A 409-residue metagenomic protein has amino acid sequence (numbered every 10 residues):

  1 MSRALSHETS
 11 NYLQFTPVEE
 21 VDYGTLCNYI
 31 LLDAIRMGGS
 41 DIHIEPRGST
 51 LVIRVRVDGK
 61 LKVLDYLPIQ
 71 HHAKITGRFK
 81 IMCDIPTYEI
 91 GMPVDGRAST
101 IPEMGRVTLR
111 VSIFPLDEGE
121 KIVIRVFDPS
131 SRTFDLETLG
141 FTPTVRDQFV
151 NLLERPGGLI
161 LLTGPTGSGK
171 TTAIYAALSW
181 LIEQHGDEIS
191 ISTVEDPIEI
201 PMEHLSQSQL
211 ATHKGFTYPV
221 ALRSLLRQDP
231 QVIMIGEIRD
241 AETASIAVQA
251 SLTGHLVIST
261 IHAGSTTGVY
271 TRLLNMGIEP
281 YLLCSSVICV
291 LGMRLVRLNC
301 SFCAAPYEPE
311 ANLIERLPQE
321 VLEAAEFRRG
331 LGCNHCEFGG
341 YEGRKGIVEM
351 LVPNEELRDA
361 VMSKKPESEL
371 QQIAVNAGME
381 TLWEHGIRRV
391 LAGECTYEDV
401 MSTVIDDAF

Functional and structural regions predicted by a protein language model:
R3-A4, N11-F409: Short, flexible helix-loop junctions that flank or precede catalytic/ligand sites
